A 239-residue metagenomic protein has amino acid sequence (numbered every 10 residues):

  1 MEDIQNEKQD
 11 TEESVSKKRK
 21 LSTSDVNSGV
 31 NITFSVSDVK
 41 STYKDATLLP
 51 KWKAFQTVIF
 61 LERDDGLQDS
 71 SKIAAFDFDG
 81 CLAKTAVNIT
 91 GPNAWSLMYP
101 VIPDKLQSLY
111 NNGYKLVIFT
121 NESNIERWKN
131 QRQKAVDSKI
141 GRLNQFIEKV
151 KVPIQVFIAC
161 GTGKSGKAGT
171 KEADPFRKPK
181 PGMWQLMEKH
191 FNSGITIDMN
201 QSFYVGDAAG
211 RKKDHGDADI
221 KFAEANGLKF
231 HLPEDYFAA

Functional and structural regions predicted by a protein language model:
M1-F78: Non-catalytic pre-domain segments flanking phosphatase-related domains
F55-S71, M98-N112, S138-E148: Short amphipathic alpha-helices and their capping/turn segments at secondary-structure boundaries
D65-V87, T120, A223: Asp-based phosphoryl-transfer active-site loop
I89-A94, E126-D137, G166-R177, G210-D217: Short, flexible/disordered intra-domain loops and linkers
I102-L143, V152-S165, V205-A208: Substrate-recognition element of Asp-dependent hydrolases with the DxDx(T/V) motif
I140-V156, G182-N192: Two-metal-ion acidic nuclease core segments, chiefly of the RNase H-like superfamily
P175-G216: Conserved Lys-Pro-Asp/Glu-containing loop-to-beta segment of HAD-superfamily phosphomonoesterases, centered on
F203-A239: Acidic, Mg2+-coordinating phosphoryl-transfer loop and its flanking beta/alpha structural elements, shared across
